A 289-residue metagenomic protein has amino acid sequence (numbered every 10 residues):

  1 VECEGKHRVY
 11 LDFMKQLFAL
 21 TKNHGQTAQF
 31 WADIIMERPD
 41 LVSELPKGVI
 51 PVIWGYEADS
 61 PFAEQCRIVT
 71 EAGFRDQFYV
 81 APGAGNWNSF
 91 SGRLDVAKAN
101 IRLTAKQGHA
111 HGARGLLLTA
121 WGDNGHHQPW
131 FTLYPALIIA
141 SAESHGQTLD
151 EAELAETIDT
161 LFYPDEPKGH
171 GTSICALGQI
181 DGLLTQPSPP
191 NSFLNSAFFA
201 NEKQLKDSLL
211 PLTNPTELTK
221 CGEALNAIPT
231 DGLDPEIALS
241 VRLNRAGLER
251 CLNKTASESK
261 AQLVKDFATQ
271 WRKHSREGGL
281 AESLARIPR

Functional and structural regions predicted by a protein language model:
C3-R289: Substrate-binding groove of N-acetylhexosamine-processing glycoside hydrolases
